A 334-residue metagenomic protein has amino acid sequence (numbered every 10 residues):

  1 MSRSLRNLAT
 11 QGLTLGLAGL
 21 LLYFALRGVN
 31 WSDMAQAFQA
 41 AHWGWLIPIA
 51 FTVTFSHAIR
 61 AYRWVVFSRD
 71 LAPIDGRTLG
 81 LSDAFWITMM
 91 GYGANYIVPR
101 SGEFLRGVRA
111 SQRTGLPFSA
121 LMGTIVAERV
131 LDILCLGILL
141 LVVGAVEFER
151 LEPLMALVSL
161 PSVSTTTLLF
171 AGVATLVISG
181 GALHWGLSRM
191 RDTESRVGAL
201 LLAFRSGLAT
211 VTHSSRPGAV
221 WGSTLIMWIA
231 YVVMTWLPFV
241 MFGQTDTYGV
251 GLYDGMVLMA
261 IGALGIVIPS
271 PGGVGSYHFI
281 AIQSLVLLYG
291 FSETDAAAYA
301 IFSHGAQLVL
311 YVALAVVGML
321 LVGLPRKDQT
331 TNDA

Functional and structural regions predicted by a protein language model:
M1-M89, V146-I266, Y299-I301, A306-A334: Predominantly cytoplasmic-facing regulatory/coupling regions of multi-pass membrane proteins
S68-L71, S111, L121-M122: Juxtamembrane transmembrane-helix termini in multi-pass membrane transport proteins
T78-D83, S101-E103, G115-R129, F291-F302: Membrane-interface alpha-helices at helix entry/exit sites of multi-pass transporters
D83-Q112: Hydrophobic, aromatic-rich membrane-embedded alpha-helical segments
M90-I97, M122-A145, I301-L314: Membrane-embedded alpha-helical segments of transport systems, primarily multispan ion/solute transporters
M90-P99, V257-H278: Transmembrane alpha-helix interface/packing and boundary motifs in multi-pass membrane proteins, characterized by
A110-P117, G207, F279-D295: Interfacial segments of multi-pass membrane proteins
P238, G275, A296: Hydrophobic, well-ordered secondary-structure elements that form the walls of internal hydrophobic environments
